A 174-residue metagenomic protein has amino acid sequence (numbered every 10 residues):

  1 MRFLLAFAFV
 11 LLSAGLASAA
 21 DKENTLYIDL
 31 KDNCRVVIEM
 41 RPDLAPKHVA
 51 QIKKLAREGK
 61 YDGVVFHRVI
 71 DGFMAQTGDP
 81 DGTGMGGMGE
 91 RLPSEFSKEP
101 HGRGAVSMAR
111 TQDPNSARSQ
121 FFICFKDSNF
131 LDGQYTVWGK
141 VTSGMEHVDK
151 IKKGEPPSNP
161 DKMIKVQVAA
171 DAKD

Functional and structural regions predicted by a protein language model:
L5-L11, G15-D174: Cyclophilin-like peptidyl-prolyl cis-trans isomerases
